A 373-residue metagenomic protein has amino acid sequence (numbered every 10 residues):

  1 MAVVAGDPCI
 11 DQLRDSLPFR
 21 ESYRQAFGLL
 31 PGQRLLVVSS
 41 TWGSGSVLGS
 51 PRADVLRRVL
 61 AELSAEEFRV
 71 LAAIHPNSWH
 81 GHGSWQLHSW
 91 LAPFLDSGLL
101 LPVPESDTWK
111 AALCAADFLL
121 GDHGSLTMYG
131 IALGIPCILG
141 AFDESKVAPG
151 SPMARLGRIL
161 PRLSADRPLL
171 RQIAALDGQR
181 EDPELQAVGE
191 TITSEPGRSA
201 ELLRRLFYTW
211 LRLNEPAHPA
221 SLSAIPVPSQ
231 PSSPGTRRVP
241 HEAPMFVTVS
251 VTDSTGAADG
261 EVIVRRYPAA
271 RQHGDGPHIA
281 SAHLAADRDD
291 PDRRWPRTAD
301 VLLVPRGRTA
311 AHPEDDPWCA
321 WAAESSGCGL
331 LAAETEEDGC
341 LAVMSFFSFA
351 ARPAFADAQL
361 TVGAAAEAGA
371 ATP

Functional and structural regions predicted by a protein language model:
M1-G49: A nucleotide-sugar donor-handling region in carbohydrate enzymes
V3, L71, L101, F118-L120 (+2 more regions): Hydrophobic/aromatic beta-strand patches that form the interior of the parallel beta-sheet core in alpha/beta enzyme
C9-I10, T41-G45, N77-W79, S125 (+1 more regions): Short, solvent-exposed loop/turn segments at secondary-structure junctions
S50-R57, Q86-L87: Charged helix-capping and loop-helix junction motifs
A61-P104: Catalytic donor nucleotide-activated moiety binding site of glycosyltransferases and closely related
S106-P149: A donor-sugar binding/catalytic signature common to diverse glycosyltransferases and related nucleotide-sugar
P136-Q179: Nucleotide-sugar donor-binding patch of glycosyltransferase catalytic domains
R167-P373: C-terminal amphipathic helix plus adjacent low-complexity, charged tail appended to glycosyltransferase catalytic
